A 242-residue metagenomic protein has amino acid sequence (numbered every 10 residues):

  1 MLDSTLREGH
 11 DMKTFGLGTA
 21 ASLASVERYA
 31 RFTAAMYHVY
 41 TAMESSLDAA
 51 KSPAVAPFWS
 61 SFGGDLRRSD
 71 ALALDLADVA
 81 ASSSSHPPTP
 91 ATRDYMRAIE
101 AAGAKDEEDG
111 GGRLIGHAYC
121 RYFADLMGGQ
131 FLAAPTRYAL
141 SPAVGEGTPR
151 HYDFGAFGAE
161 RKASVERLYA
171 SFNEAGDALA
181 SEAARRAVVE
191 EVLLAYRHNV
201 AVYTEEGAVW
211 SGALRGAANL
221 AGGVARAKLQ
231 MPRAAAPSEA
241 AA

Functional and structural regions predicted by a protein language model:
M1-A242: Metal- and O2-centered redox machinery and metal/ROS homeostasis
